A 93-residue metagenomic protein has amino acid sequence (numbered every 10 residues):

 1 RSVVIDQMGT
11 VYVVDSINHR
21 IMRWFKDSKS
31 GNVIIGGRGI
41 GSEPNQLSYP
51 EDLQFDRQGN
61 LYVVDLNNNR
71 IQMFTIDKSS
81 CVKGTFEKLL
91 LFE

Functional and structural regions predicted by a protein language model:
R1, D27-Q54, K78-E93: Gly/Pro-rich loop segments of beta-rich domains
I5-M8, F55-Q58: Residue-level detector of Asp-centered blade-edge/turn motifs that repeat once per structural unit in beta-propeller
Q7-G9, I17, S30, E43-Y49 (+1 more regions): Cysteine-rich, disulfide-stabilized extracellular repeat modules
V11-Y12, L61-Y62: Conserved beta-propeller blade signature
Y12-V14, I21-W24, S28: Primary detector of tandem Cys2His2 zinc-finger arrays in metazoan DNA-binding transcription factors, emphasizing
S16, K26, L66, I76: Short loop/turn segments immediately following the C-termini of beta-strands
H19-M22, N69-I71: Structural signal for beta-propeller blades
G59, L66-R70, D77-S79: A short, acidic, flexible beta-alpha connecting loop/helix-capping segment that sits on the rim of active
